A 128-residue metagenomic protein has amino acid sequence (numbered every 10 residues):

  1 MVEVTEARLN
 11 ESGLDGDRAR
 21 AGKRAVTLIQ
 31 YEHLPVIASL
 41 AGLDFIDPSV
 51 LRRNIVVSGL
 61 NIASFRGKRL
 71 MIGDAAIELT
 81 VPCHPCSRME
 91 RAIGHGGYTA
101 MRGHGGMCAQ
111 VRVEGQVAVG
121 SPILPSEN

Functional and structural regions predicted by a protein language model:
M1-C83, Q116, S126-N128: Electropositive, beta-rich accessory/interaction domains or terminal extensions that provide binding surfaces
V2-T5, S87-I93: Short, solvent-exposed secondary-structure boundary/capping segments
D44-N54, R91-G106: Short, basic/aromatic beta-hairpin or loop at an interaction surface
V81-P82, M89-R91, V119-P122: A short secondary-structure junction signal
C83-C86, C108: Generic recognition of cysteine residues
M107-N128: Well-ordered alpha/beta subsegment
